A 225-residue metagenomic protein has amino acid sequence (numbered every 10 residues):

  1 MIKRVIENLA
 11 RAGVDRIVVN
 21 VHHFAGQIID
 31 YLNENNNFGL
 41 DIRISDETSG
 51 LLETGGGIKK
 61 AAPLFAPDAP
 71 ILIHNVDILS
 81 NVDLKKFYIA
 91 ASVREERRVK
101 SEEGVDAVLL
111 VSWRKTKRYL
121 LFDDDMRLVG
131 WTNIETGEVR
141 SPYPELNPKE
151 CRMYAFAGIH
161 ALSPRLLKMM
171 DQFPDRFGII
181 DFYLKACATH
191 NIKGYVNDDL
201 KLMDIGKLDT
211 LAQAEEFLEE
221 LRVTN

Functional and structural regions predicted by a protein language model:
M1-N75, K86, R98-V99, F173-P174 (+1 more regions): Conserved N-terminal catalytic core of the sugar/cofactor nucleotidyltransferase
D15-I17, D41, G104-A107, N191: Residues at the starts of beta-strands that form the adenosine-phosphate
V19, I73, A107-L110, G194: Structural beta-sheet core signal
F24, T48, K115-T116, D198-K201: A generic "binding-loop/recognition-motif" signal
D30, G55, D83-L84, Y119-F122 (+1 more regions): Short, well-ordered secondary-structure micro-motifs
S45-E47, L110, Y195-N197: Conserved beta-strand termini and adjacent loop/short-helix elements that scaffold enzyme active sites in alpha/beta
A69-L72, L79-S80, K85-K100, R127-N225: Catalytic-core segments of class I nucleotidyltransferases/pyrophosphorylases that form NMP-activated intermediates
A107-D125: Short beta-strand-to-loop element that shapes/binds the nucleotide-sugar donor at the catalytic cleft/hinge
